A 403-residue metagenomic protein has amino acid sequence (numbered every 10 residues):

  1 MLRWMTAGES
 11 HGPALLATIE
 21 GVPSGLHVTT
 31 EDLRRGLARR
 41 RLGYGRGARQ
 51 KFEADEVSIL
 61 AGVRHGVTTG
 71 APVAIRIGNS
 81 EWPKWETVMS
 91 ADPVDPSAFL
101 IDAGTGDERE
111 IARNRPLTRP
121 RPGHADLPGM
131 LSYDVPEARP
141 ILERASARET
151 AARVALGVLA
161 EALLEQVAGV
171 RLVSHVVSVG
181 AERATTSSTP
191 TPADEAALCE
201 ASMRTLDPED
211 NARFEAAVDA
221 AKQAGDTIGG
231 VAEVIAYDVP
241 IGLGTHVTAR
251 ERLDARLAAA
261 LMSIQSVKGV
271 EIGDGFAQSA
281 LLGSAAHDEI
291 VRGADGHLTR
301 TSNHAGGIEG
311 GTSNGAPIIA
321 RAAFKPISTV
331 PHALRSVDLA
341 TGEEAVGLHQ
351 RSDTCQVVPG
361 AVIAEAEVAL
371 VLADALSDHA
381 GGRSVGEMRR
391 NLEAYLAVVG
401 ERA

Functional and structural regions predicted by a protein language model:
M1-A403: Generic N-terminal targeting/processing segments that precede catalytic cores or assembly contacts
